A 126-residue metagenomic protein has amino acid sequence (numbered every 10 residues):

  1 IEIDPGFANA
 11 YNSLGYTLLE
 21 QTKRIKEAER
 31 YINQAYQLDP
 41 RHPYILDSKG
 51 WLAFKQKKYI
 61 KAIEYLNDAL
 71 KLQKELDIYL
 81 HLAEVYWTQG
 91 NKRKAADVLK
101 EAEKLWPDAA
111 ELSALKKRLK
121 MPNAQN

Functional and structural regions predicted by a protein language model:
I3, L38, K71-L72, L105: Structural marker of alpha-solenoid helical repeat scaffolds
A8-T17: Amphipathic alpha-helical repeat scaffolds of TPR domains
A10, I45, I78-Y79, L112: TPR alpha-solenoid repeat register
S13, S48, H81, L115-R118: Canonical tetratricopeptide repeat
T17-L18, L52, V85: Residue-level signature for tetratricopeptide repeat
E20-Q21, K55, T88, R118-P122: Register position in tetratricopeptide repeats
Q21-Q34, Q56-D68, G90-E101: Structural signature of tandem alpha-helical TPR/SEL1-like repeats, specifically the intra-repeat loop/turn
